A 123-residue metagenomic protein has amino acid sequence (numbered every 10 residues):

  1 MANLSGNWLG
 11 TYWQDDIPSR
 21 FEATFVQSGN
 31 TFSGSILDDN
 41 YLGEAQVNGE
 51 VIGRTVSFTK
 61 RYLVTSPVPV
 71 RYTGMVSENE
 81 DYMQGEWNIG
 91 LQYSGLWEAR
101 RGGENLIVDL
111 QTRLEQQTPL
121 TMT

Functional and structural regions predicted by a protein language model:
M1-M122: Central antiparallel beta-sheet cores of small beta-barrel/beta-sandwich binding domains
